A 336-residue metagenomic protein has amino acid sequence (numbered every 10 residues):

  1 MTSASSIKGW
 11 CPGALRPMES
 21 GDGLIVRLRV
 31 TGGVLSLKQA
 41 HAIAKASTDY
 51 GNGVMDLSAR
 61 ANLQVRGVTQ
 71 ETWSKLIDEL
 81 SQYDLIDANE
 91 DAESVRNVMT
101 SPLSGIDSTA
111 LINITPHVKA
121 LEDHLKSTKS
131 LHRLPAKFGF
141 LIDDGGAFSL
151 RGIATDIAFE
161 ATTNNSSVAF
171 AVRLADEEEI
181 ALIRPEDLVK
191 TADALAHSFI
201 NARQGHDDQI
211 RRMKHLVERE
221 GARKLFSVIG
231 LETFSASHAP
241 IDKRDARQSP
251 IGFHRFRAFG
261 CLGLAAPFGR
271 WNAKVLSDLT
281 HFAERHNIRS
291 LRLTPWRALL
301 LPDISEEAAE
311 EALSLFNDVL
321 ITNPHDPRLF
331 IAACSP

Functional and structural regions predicted by a protein language model:
M1-K8, G67, S235-H238: Long, contiguous juxta-domain segments that are non-catalytic but functionally important
T2-S3, G23-N165, F170-R173, A181-E186 (+2 more regions): Small-residue-enriched alpha-helical segments and adjacent helix-cap loops that form tight helix-helix packing
A4-E19, L85, D245-Q248: Intrinsic, low-complexity N-terminal interaction/targeting segments
G13-P17, S249-H254, L320-H325: Short beta-strand/turn micro-motifs at beta-sheet edges
V54-L57, L131-P135, I200-L225, L231-R247 (+2 more regions): Flexible, glycine/charged-enriched surface loops at secondary-structure junctions
E122, V189-H197, A222-I229: Two-component system phosphotransfer/interaction surface
L174-D207: Internal alpha/beta scaffold segment
P240-A265: Active-site cores of enzymes that catalyze phosphoryl transfer or operate on phosphate-rich substrates
